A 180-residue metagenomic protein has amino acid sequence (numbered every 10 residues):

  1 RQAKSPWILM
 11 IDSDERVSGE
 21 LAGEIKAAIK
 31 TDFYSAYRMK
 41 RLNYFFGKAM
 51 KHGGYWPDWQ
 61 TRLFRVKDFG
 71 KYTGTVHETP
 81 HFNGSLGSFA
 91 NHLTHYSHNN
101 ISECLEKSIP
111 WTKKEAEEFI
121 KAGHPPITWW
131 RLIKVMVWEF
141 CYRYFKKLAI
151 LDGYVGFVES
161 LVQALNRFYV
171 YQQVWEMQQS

Functional and structural regions predicted by a protein language model:
R1, P6-W7, I11, S18-S180: Catalytic-site signature of metal-activated, phosphate-bearing donor transferases, centered on the GT-A/GT-A-like
